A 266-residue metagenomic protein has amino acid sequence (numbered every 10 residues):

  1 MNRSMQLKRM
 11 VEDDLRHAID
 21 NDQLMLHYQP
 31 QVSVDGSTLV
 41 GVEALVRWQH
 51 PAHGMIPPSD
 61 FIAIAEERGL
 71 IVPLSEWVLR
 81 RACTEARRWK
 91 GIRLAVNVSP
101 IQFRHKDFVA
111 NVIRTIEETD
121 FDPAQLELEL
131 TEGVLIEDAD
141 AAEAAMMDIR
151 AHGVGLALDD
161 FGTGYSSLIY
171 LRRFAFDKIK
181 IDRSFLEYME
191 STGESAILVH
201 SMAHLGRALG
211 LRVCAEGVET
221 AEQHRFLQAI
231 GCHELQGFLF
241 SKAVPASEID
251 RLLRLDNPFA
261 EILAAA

Functional and structural regions predicted by a protein language model:
M1-M10, D14, D60, I64 (+6 more regions): Cyclic nucleotide signaling catalytic output domains
R3-F121, G133-V134, M147-D148, L168 (+2 more regions): Bacterial c-di-GMP phosphodiesterase EAL domain
Q6, D107, D140, E190-E194: Short, solvent-exposed loop/turn segments at secondary-structure boundaries
A65, G69, I136, Y188-E194: Short, contiguous acidic/charged loop-to-helix segments that flank catalytic cores in large enzymes
L70, F176, E194-S195, R254 (+1 more regions): Residue-level marker of structural boundaries
S75, A142, S195, V199: Short, conserved glycine- and acidic-residue-centered signature motifs in active-site or ligand-binding loops
T115-M189, A203-A243: The catalytic core of metal-dependent phosphodiesterases that act on cyclic dinucleotides
S247-A266: Intrinsically disordered or compositionally simple regulatory linkers and C-terminal tails in signal-transduction
